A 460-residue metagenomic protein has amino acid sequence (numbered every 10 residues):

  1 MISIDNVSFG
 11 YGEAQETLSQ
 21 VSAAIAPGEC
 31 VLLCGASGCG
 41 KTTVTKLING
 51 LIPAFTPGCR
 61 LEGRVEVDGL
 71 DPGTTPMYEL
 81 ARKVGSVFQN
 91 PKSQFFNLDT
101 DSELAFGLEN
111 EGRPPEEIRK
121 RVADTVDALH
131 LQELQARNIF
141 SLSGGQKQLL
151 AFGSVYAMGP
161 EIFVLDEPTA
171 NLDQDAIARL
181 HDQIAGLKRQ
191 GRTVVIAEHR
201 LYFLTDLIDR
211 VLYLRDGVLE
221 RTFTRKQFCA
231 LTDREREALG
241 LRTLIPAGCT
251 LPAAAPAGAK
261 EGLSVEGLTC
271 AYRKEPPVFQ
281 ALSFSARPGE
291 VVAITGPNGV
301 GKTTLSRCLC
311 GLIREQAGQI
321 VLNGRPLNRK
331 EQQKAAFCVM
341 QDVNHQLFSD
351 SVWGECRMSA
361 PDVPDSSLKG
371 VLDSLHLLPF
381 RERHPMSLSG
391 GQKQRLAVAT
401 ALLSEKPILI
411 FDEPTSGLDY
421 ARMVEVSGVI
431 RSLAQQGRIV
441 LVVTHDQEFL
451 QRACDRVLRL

Functional and structural regions predicted by a protein language model:
C34-A36, T295-P297: The feature captures the beta-strand-to-loop junction immediately N-terminal to the Walker
N49, C310: Helix-to-loop junction immediately C-terminal to a conserved catalytic motif
R64-E79, Q319-Q332: ABC ATPase NBD Q-loop/coupling interface
E116-L134, D365-F380: Conserved ABC ATPase "signature" region
N138-L142, Q146, H384-L388, Q392: Conserved ABC ATPase signature
F163-D166, L409-D412: Catalytic Walker B motif of ABC-type/P-loop ATPase nucleotide-binding domains
E198-H199, T444-H445: H-loop/switch region of ABC-family ATPase nucleotide-binding domains
